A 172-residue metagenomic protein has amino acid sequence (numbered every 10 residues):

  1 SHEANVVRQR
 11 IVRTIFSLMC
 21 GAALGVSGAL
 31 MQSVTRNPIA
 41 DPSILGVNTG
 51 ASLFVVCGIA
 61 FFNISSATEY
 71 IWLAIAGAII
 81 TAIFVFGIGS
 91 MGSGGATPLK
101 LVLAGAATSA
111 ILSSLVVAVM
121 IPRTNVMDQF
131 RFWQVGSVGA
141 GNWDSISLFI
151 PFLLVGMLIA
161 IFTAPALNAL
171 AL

Functional and structural regions predicted by a protein language model:
S1-L172: Alpha-helical transmembrane segments in inner-membrane proteins
